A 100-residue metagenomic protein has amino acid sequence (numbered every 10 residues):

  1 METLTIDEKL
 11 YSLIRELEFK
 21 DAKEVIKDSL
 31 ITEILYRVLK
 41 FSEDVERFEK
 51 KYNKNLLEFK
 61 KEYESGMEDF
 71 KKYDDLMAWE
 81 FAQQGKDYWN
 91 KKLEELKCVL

Functional and structural regions predicted by a protein language model:
M1-F59, K91-L100: Small, basic N-terminal interaction modules of short regulatory proteins
E24, I31, V38, S65 (+3 more regions): Amphipathic alpha-helical coiled-coil segments with heptad-repeat character
E62: Short acidic/histidine-centered micro-motifs embedded in hydrophobic/aromatic stretches that mark compact functional
K72-L100: Short, compact, well-ordered microdomains
